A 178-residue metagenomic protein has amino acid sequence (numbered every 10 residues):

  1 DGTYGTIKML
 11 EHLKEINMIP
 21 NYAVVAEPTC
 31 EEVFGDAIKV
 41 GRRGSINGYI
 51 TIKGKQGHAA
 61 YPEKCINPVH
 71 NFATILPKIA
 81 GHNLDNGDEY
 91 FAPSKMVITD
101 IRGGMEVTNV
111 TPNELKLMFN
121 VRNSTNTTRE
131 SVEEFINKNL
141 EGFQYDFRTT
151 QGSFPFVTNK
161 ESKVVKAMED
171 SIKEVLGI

Functional and structural regions predicted by a protein language model:
D1-G41: Acidic/histidine-rich catalytic neighborhood of metal-dependent amide-processing enzymes
T29-V33, V40, I46-I178: Metal-dependent amide/peptide-bond hydrolase catalytic core, centered on the "pita-bread" metallohydrolase fold
